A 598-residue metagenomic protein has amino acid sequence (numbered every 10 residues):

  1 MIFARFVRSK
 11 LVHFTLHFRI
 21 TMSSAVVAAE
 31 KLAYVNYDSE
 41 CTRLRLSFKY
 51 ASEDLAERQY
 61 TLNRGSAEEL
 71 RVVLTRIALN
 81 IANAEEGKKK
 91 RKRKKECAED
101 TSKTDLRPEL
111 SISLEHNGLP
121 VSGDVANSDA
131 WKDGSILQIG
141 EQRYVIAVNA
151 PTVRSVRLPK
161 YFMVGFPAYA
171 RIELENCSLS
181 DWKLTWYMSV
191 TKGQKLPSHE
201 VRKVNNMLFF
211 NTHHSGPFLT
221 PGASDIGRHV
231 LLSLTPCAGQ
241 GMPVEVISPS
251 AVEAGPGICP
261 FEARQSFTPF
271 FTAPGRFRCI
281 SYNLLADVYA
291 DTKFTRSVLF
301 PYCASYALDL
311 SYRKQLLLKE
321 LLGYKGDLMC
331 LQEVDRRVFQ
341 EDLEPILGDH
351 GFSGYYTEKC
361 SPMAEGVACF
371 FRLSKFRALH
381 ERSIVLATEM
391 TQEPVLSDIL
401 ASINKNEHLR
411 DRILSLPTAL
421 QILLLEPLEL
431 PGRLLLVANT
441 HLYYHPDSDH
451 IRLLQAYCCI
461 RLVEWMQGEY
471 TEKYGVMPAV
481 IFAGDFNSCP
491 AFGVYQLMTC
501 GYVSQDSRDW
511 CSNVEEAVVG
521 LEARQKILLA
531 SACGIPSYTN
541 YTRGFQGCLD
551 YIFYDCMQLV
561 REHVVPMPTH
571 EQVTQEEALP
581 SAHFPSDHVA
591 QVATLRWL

Functional and structural regions predicted by a protein language model:
M1-R19: Intrinsically disordered, low-complexity basic segments at termini and long loops, enriched in Pro/Gly and/or Arg/Ser
I2-F3, S415, L424-E426, D447 (+3 more regions): Metal-dependent phosphoester-hydrolase catalytic domains
F3, F18-G275: Ser/Thr/Pro/Gly-rich low-complexity disordered regions
K31, V153-R157, Y169-E173, V204-N206 (+13 more regions): Eukaryotic intrinsically disordered and solvent-exposed regulatory patches
E173, C177, T191, T235 (+15 more regions): Short amphipathic alpha-helices and their capping/turn residues within compact interaction modules
A251-D349, K359-G366, V395, A456-C458 (+3 more regions): N-terminal, active-site-proximal structural segment of metallo-dependent hydrolase catalytic domains
P260-R278, K319, L328-Y443, Y551-I552 (+2 more regions): Structured beta-strand-rich core segments of catalytic domains in phosphoester-bond hydrolases
L285, D335, Y443, F486-C489: Catalytic metal-binding/acid-base residues of hydrolase active sites
